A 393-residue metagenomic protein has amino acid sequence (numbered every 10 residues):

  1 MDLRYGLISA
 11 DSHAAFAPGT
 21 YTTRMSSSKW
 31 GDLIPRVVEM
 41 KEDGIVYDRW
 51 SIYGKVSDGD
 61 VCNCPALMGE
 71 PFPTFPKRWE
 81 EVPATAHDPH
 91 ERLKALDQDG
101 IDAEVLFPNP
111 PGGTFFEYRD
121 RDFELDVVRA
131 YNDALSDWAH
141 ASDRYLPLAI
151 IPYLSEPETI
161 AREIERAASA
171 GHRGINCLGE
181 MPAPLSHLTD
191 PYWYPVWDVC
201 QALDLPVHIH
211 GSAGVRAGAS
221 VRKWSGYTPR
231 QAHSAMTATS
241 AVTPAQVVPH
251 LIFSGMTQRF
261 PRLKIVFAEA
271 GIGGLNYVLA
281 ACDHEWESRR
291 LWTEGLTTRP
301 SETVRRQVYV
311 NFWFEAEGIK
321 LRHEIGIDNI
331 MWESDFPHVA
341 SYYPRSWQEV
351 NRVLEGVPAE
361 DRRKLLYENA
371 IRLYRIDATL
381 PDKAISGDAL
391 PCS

Functional and structural regions predicted by a protein language model:
D2-I8, A17-F75, W79-P83, H87-A103 (+9 more regions): Mid-to-C-terminal alpha-helical segments outside catalytic/metal-binding sites
I8-A10, E104-L106, P147-A149, I175-C177 (+4 more regions): Hydrophobic faces of well-ordered beta-strands that scaffold small-molecule active sites in alpha/beta enzyme cores
A15-A17, G113, L154-S155, P182-P184 (+4 more regions): Active-site environment of divalent metal-dependent phosphoester hydrolases
E70-V247: Active-site gating/metal-coordination segments in enzymes
S169-G174, A202-P206, F260-L263, V304-R306 (+1 more regions): Glycine-enriched alpha-helix->loop->beta-strand junction motifs that scaffold or abut catalytic
T189, A245-P249, A268-G271, F314 (+1 more regions): Active-site-proximal structural scaffolding
V207, G211-V215, I252-R305: Aromatic-lined glycan-binding groove of carbohydrate-active enzymes
T237-V247, R289-I319: Aromatic-anchored helix/helix-loop segment that forms the rim or "lid" of small-molecule/cofactor binding pockets
